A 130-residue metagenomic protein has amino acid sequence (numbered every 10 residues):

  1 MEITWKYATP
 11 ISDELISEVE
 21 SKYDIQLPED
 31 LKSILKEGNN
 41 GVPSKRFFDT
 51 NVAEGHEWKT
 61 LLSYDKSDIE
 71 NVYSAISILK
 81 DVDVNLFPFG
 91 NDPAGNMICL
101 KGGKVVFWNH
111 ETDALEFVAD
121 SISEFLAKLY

Functional and structural regions predicted by a protein language model:
M1, I98-L100, K128-Y130: Alpha-helix C-terminal capping segments
M1-M97: A surface-exposed partner-binding patch
S63-Y64, G102, F117: Generic detector of low-complexity/intrinsically disordered segments and short hydrophobic N-terminal stretches
A94-C99, T112-V118: Short, surface-exposed beta-strand/loop "edge" segments at domain boundaries and coil↔beta transitions
K101-H110: Short, compact, well-ordered microdomains
L115-Y130: Compact, glycine/acidic-enriched structural inserts
